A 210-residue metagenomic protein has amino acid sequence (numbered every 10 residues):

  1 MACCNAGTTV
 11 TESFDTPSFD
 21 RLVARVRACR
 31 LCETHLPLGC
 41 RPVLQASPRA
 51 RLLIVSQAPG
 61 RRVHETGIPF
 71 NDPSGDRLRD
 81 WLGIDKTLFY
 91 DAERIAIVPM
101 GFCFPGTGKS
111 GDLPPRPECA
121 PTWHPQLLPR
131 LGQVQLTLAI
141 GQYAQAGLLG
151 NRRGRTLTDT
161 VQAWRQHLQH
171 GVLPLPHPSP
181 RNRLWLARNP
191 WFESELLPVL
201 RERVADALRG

Functional and structural regions predicted by a protein language model:
C3-C4: Cysteine-centered motifs
E12-L208: A polyanion-binding, active-site-adjacent surface
